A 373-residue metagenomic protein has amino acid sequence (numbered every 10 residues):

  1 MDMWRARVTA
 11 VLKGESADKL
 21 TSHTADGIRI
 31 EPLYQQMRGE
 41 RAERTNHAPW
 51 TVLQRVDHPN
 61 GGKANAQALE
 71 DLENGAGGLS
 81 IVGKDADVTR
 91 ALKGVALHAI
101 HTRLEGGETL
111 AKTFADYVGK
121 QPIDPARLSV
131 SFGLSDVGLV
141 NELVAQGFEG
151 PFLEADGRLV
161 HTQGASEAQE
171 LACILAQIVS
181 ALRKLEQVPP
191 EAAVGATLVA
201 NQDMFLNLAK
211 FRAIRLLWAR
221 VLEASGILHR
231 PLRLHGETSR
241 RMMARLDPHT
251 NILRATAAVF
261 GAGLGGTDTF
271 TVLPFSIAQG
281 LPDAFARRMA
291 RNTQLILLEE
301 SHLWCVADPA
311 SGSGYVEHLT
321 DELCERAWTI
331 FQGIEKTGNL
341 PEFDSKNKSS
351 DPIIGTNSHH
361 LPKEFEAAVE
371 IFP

Functional and structural regions predicted by a protein language model:
M1-D203, S225-H235, G263, T269-L273: Catalytic alpha/beta active-site cores
T9, N65, L69, T89 (+8 more regions): Predominant activation on well-ordered alpha-helical scaffold segments within soluble catalytic domains
D18-T21, Q187-A193, L222-R233, E300-A310 (+1 more regions): Flexible, glycine/charged-enriched surface loops at secondary-structure junctions
G27, G75, P122, W218 (+4 more regions): Conserved, mostly hydrophobic/aromatic
H101-T102, T162-Q163, T238-P248, F270-F285 (+1 more regions): Short beta-alpha connecting loops at secondary-structure transitions that line or flank enzyme active sites
S166-E170, Q202-A213, R240-L253, G280-A290 (+2 more regions): Short glycine/threonine-rich loop-to-helix capping motif typified by GTGT followed within a few residues by an Asp-Pro
L228-E237, L246-L273, P282-L303: Flexible glycine/proline-rich, aromatic-decorated loop/lid segments
R288, N292-P373: Catalytic-core signal marking the mid-to-C-terminal active-site face
